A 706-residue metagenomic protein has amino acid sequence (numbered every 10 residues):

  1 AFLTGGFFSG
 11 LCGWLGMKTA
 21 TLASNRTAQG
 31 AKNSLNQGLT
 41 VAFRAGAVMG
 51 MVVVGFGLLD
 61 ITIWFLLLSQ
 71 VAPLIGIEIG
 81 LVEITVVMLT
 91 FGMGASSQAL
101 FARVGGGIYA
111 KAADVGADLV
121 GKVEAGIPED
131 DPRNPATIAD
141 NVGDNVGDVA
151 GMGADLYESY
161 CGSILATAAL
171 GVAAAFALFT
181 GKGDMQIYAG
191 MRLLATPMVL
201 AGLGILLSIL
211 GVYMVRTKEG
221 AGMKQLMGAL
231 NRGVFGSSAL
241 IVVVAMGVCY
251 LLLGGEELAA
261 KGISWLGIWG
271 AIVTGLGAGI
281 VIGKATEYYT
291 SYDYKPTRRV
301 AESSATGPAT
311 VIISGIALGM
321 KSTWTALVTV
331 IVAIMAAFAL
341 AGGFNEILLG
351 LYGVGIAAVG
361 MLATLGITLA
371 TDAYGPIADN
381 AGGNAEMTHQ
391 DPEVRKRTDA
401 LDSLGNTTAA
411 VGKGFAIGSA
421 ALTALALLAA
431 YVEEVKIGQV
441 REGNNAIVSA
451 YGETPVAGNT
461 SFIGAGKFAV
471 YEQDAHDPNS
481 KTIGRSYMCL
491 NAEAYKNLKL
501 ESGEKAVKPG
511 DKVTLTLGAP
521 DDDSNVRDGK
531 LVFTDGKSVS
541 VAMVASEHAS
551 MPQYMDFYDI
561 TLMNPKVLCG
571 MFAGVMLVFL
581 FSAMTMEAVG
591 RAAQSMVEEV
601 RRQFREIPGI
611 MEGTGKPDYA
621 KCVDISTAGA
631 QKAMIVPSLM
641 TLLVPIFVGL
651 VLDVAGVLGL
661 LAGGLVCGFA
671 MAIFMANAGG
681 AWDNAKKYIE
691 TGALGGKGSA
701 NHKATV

Functional and structural regions predicted by a protein language model:
A1-V706: Hydrophobic packing and interface segments
